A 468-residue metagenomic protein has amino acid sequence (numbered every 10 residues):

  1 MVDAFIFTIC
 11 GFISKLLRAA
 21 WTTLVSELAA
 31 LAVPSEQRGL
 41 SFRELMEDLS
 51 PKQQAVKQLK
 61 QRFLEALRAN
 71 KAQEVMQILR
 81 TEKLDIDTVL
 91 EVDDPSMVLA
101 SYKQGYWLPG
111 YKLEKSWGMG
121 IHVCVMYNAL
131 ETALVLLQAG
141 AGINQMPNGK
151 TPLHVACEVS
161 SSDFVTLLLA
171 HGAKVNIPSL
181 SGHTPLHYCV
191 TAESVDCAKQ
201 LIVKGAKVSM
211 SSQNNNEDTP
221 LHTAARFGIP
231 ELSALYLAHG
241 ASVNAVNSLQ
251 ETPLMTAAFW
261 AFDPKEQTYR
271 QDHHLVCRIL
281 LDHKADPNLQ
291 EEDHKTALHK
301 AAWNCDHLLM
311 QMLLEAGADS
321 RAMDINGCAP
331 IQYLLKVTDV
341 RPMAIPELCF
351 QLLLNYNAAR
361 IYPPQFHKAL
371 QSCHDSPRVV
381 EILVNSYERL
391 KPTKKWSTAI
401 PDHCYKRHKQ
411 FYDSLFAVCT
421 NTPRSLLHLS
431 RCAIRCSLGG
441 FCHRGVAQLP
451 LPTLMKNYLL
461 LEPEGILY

Functional and structural regions predicted by a protein language model:
V2-F7, G11-L45, Q54-A55, V337 (+3 more regions): Cullin-RING E3 adaptor/co-adaptor recruitment helices
E74, E131-T132, D163-F164, D196-C197 (+5 more regions): Conserved ankyrin/ankyrin-like repeat signature
L79-L84, L134-A141, T166-K174, K199-K207 (+5 more regions): Ankyrin repeat domain, specifically the short helix-to-loop turn at the C-terminus of the second helix of each repeat
D87, Y111, N144, N176 (+5 more regions): Ankyrin-repeat junction/capping positions
L90, E114, M146-P147, S179 (+5 more regions): Ankyrin repeat boundary/linker residues
